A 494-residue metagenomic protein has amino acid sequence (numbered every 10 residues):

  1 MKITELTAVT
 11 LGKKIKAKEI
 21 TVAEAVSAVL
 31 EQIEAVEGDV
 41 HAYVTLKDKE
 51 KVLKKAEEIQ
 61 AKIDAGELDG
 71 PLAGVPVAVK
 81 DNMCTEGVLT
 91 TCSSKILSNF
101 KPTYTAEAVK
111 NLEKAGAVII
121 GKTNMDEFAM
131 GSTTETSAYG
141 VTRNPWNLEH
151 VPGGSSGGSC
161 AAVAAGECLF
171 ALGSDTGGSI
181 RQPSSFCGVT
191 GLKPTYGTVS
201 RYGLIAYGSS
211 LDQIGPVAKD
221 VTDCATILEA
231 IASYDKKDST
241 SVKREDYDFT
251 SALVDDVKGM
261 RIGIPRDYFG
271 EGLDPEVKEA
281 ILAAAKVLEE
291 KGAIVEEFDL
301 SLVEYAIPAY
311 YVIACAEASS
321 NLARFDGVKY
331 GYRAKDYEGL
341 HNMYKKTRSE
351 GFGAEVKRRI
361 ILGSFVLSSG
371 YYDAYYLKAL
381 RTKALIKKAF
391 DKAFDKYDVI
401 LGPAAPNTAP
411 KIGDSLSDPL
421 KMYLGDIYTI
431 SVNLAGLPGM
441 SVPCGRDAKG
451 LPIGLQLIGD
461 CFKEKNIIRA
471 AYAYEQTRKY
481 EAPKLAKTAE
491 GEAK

Functional and structural regions predicted by a protein language model:
M1-K55, A65, E290-G292, F365 (+1 more regions): An N-terminal boundary/leader segment
G12-K13, L302-V303, D326-L434, K484-G491: Serine-dependent amide/ester hydrolase catalytic core
A25-V29, A309-Y310, V356-S364: Short alpha-helical scaffolding segments that buttress acidic/His motifs in well-ordered protein cores
V29, V52, T105, C224 (+5 more regions): Residue-level signal for inorganic ion chemistry
A35, K114, A165-F170, S174-G272 (+4 more regions): Structural helix-boundary/capping segments
L72-C92, V254-G263, A316-K387, P438-G454: Short helix-loop capping/hinge segments that flank enzyme active sites or metal/cofactor-binding pockets
L72-I214, P265-D267, A316, G402-L420: Short glycine/serine-rich loop/turn segments
